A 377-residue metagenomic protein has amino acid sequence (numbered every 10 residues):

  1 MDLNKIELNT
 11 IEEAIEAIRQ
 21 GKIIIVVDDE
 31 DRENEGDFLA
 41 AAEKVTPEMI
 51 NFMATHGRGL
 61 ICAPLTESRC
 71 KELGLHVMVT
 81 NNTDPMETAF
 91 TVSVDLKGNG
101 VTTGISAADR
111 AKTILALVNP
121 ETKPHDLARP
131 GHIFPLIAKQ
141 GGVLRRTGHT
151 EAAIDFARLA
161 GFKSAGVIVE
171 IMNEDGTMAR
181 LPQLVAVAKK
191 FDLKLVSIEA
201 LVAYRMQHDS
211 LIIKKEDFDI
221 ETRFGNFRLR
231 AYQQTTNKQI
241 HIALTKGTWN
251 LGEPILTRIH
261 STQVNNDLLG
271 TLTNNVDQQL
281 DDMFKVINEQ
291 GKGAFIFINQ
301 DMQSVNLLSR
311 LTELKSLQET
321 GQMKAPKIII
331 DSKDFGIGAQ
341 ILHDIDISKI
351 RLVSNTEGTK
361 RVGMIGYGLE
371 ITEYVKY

Functional and structural regions predicted by a protein language model:
M1-Y377: Catalytic domains of riboflavin
